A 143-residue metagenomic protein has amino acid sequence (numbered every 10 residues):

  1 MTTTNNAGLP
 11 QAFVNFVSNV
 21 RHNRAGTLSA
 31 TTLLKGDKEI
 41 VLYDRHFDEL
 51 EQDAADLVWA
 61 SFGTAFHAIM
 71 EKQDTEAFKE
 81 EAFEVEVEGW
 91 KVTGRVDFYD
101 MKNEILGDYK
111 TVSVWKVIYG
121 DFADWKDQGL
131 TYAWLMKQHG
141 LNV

Functional and structural regions predicted by a protein language model:
M1-L106, S113-D127, K137: Metal-dependent nuclease catalytic cores that hydrolyze phosphodiester bonds in DNA/RNA, characterized by
W134-V143: Substrate-binding beta-hairpin/strand module that engages nucleic acids
